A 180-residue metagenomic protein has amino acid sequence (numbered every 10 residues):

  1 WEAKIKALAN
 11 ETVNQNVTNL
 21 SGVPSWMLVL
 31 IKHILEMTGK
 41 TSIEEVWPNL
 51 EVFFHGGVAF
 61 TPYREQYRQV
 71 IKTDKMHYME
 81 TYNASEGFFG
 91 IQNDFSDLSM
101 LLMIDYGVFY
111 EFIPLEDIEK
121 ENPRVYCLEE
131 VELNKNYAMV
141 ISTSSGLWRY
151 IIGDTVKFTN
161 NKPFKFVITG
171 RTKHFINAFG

Functional and structural regions predicted by a protein language model:
W1-G180: Active-site glycine/GP-rich loop and adjacent strand/helix microenvironment that borders small-molecule binding pockets
